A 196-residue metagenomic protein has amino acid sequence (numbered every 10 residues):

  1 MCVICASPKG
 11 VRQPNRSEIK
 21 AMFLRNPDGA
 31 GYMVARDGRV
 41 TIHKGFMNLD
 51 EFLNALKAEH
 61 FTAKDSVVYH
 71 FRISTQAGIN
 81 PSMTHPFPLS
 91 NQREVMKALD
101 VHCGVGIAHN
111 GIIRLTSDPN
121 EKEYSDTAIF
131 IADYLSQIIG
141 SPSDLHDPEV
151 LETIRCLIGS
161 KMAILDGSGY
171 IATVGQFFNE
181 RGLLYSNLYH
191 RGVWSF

Functional and structural regions predicted by a protein language model:
M1-K57, Q176-F196: Extreme N-terminus nucleophile/cap motif
C2-S7, G29-D37, Y69, H85-L89 (+2 more regions): Short beta-strand scaffold segments in enzyme catalytic cores
F23-P27, M47, H60, G78-N80 (+1 more regions): A short catalytic or substrate-binding loop motif that flags glycine-/basic-rich loops and adjacent residues that bind
I42, A77-I79, K97, T116-D118 (+1 more regions): Short helix/loop capping segments that flank catalytic or ligand/cofactor-binding pockets
F46-Y69, N80, H85-P88, R114 (+1 more regions): Conserved loop->alpha-helix
A77-G104: Acidic loop->beta-strand submotif enriched in PP2C/PPM serine/threonine phosphatases
C103-D118: Conserved beta-strand-loop-short alpha-helix elements that form and flank the Mn2+/Mg2+-coordinating active site
R114-F178: Short histidine
